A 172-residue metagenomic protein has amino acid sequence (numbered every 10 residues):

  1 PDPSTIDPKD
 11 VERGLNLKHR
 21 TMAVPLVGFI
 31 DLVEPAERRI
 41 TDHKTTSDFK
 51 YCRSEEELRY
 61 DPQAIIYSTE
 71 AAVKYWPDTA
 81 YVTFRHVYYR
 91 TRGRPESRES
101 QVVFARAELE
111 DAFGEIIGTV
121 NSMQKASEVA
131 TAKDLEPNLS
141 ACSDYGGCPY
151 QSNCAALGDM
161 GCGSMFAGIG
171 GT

Functional and structural regions predicted by a protein language model:
P1-R53, V73-T83: Catalytic cores of nuclease domains that cleave nucleic-acid phosphodiester backbones
M22, E56-E57, S68-T172: Metal-dependent nuclease catalytic regions and adjoining charged, substrate-binding loops involved in nucleic-acid end
C52-D61: Active-site metal-coordination segments of metallo-dependent hydrolases
